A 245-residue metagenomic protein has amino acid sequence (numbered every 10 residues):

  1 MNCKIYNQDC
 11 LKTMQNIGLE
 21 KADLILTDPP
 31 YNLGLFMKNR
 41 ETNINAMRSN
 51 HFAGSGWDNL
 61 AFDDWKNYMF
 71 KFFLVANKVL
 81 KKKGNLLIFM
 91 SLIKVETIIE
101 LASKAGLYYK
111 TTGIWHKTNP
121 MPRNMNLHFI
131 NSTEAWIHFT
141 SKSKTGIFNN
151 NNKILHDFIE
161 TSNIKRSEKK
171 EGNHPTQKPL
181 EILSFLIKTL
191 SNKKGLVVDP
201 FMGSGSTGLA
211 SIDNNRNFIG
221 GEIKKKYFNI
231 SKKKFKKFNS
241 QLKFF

Functional and structural regions predicted by a protein language model:
M1-N229: Core catalytic lobe of class I
K232-F245: Short, conserved SAM-binding/catalytic segment of Class I S-adenosyl-L-methionine-dependent methyltransferases
